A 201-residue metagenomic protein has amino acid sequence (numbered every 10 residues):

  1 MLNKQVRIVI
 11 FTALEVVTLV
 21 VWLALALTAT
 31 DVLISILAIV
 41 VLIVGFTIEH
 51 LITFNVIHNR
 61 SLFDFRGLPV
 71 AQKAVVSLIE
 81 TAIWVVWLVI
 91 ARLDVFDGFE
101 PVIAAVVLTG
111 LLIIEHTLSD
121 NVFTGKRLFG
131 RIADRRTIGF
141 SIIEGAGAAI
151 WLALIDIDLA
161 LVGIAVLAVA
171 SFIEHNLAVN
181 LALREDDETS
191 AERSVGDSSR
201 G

Functional and structural regions predicted by a protein language model:
M1-I10, L19, V41-I79, T117-I143 (+1 more regions): Haloarchaeal acidic low-complexity proteome signature biased toward cell-envelope/secretome components but also
M1-S35: N-terminal hydrophobic targeting segments
L14-V21, T81-W87, I143-W151: Hydrophobic, membrane-inserted alpha-helices
W22-I39, W87-A105, L152-G163: Membrane-helix interface and helix-disruption motif detector
S77-R136: Membrane-proximal helix-loop-helix units in multi-pass membrane proteins
